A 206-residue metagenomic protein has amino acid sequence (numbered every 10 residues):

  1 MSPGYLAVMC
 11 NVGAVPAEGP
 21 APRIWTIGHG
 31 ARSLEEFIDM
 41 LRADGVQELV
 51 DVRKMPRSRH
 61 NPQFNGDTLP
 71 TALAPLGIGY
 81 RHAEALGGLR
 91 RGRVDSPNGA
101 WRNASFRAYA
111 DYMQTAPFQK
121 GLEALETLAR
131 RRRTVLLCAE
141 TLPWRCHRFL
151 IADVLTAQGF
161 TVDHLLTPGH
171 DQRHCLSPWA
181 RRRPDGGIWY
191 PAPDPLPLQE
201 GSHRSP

Functional and structural regions predicted by a protein language model:
S2-P206: Residues lining hydrophobic/aromatic ligand-binding pockets adjacent to catalytic sites
